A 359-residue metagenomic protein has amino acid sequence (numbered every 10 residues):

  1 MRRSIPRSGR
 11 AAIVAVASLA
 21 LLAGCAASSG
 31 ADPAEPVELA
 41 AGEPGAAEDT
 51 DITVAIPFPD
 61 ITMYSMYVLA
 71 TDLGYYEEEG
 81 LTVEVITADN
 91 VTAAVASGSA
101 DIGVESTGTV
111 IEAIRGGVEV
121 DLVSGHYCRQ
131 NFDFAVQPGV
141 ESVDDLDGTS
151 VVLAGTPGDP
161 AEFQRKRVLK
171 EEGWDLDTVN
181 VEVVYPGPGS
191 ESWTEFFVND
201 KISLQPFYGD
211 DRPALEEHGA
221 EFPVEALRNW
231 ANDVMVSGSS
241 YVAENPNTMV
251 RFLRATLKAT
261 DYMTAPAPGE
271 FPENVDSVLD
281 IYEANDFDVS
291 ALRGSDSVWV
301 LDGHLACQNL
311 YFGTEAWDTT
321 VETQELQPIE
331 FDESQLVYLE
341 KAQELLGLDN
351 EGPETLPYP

Functional and structural regions predicted by a protein language model:
M1-I13: Bacterial N-terminal signal peptides that target proteins for export
A20-G24: C-terminal motif of bacterial Sec signal peptides marking the signal peptidase cleavage site
A26-S29: Bacterial signal peptide processing site
D32-P186, S203-P206, N229: Short, glycine-/small- and polar/acidic-enriched structural segments that line small-molecule recognition paths
T107-G116, V198, I202-E221, D280: A ligand-binding cleft/hinge motif common to bilobed small-molecule-binding domains
H126-V136, E216-V242, L253: Periplasmic-binding protein-like
N245-I329: Secondary-structure end/capping motifs
W317-P359: Conserved C-terminal helix/tail region of periplasmic/extracytoplasmic solute-binding proteins
